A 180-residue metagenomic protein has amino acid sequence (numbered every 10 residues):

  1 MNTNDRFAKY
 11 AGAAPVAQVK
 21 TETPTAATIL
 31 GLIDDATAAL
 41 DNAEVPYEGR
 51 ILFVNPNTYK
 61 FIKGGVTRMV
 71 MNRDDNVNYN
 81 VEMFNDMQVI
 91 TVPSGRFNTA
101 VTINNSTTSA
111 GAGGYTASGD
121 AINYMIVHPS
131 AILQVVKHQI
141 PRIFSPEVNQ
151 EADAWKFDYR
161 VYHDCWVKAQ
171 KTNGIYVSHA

Functional and structural regions predicted by a protein language model:
M1-N42, V177-A180: Alpha-helical scaffold segments that mediate packing/assembly in large oligomeric complexes
M1-P15, A43-P56, R142, N149-V167: Long, contiguous amphipathic alpha-helices that act as assembly "spine/axial" helices in icosahedral shell and virion
K20-A27, G65-A180: Sequence/fold signature of self-assembling virion shell proteins
P24-N72: Hydrophobic, aromatic-enriched interface-forming segments
